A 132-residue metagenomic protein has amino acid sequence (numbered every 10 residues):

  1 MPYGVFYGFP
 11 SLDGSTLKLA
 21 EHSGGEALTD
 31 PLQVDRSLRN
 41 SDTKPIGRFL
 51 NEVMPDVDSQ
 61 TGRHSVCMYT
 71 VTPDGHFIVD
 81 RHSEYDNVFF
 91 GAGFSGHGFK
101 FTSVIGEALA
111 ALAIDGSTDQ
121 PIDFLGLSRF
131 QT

Functional and structural regions predicted by a protein language model:
M1-N87: Active-site substrate-recognition segment that forms the wall of the catalytic cavity or substrate channel
S83-T132: C-terminal lid/capping helical subdomain adjacent to the catalytic/cofactor pocket in oxidative enzymes
